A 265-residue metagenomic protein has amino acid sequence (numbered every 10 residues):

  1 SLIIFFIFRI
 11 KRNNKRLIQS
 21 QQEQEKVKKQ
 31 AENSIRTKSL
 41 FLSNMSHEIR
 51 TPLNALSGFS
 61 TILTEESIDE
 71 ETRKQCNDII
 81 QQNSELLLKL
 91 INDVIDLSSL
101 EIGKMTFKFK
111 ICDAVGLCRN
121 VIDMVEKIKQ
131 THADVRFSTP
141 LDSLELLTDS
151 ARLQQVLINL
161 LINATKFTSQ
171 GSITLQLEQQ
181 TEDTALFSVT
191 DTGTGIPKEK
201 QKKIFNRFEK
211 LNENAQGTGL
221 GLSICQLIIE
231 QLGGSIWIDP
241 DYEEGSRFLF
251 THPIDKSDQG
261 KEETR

Functional and structural regions predicted by a protein language model:
E23-E65: Primarily the dimerization/phosphotransfer
K29, Q82-L87: Short alpha-helical segment of the dimerization/phosphotransfer core of two-component systems
S98-F109: Helix-loop junction within the histidine kinase core
K108-D113, H132-L144, Q180: Conserved catalytic submotifs in the C-terminal HATPase_c
I196-F208: Short conserved segment of the HATPase_c
G221, C225: Short alpha-helical Gxxx[C/S/T] motif in the catalytic ATP-binding
